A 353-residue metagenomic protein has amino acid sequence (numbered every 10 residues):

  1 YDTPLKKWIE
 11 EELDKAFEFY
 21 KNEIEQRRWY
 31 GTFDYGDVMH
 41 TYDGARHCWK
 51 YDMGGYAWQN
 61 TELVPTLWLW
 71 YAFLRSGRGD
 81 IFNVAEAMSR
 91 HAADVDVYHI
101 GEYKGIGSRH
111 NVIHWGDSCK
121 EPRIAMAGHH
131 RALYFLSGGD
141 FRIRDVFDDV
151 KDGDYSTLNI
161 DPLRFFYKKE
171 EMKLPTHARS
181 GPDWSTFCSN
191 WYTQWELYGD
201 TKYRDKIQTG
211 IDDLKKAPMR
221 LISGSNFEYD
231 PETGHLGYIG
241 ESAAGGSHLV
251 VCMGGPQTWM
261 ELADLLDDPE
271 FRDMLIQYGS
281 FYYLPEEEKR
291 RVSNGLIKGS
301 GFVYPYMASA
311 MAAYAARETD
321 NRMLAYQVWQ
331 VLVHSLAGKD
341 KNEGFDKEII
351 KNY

Functional and structural regions predicted by a protein language model:
Y1-Y353: Catalytic cores of extracellular degradative/oxidative enzymes
